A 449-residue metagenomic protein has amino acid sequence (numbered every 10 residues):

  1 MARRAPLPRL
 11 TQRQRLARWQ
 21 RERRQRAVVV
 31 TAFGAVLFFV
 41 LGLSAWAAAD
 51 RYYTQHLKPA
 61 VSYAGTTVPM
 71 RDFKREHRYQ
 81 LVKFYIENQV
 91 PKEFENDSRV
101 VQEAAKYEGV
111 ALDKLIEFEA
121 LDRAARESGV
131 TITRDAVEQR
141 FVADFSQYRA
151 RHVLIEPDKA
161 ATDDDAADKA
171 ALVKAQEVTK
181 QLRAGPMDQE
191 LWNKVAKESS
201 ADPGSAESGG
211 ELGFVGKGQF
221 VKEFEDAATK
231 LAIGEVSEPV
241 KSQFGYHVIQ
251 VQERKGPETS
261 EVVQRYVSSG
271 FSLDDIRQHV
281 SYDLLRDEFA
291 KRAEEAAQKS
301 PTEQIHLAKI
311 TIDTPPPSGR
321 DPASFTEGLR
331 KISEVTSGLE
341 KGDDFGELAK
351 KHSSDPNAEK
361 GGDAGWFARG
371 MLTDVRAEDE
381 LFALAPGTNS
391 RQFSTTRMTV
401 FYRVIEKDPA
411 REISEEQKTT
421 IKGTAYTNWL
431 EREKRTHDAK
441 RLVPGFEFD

Functional and structural regions predicted by a protein language model:
M1-E103, A160, N428-D449: Short, low-structural-confidence N-terminal segments
A49-Q147, M187-E190, K255-Q278, D283: N-terminal targeting/tethering segments
Q55-E87, A125, R151-P157, W192-S200 (+10 more regions): FKBP-type peptidyl-prolyl cis-trans isomerase
K58-T67, R99-L112, L121-S128, R151-K169 (+7 more regions): Second-shell loop/turn segments in exported
D97-S98, Q102, E177-E223, Q250-Y266 (+4 more regions): Peptidyl-prolyl cis-trans isomerase
G129-R149, E156, A160-V173, K197-E198 (+5 more regions): Acidic/polar surface patches and capping/hinge elements
T133-R134, S205-S208, K241-S242, E303 (+1 more regions): Short, glycine-/polar-rich solvent-exposed loops and beta-turns at beta-strand/coil boundaries
K230-A232, A383-A385: Soluble sensory domains of the PAS superfamily and closely related sensory modules
